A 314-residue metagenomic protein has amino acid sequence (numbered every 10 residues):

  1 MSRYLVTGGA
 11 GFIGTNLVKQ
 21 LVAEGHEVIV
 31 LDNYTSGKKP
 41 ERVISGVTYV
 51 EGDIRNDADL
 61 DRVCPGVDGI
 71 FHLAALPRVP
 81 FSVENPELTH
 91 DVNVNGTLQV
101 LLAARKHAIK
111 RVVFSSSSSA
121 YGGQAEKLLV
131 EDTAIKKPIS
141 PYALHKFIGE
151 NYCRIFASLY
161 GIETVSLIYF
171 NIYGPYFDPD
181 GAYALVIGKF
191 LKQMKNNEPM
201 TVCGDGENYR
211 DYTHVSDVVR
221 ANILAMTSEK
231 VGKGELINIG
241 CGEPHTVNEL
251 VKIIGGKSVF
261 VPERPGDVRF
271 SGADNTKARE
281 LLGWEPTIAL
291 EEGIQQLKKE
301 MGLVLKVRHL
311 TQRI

Functional and structural regions predicted by a protein language model:
M1-I172, E300, I314: N-terminal Rossmann-like NAD(P)+-binding domain of SDR-like oxidoreductases, especially those catalyzing
V43, N56, P179-Y183, E243 (+1 more regions): Residue-level signature of the cytosolic catalytic core of signaling kinases
Y49, F71, R78, P86 (+8 more regions): Generic anion/oxyanion-binding catalytic loop in active/binding sites
L76, P80-V83, A143, A184-I187 (+2 more regions): Glycine-rich phosphate-binding loop at the start of an alpha helix
E126-L128, N151-R210, V215-M226, G242 (+1 more regions): NAD(P)-dependent short-chain dehydrogenase/reductase
K195-I314: C-terminal substrate-binding subdomain of Rossmann-fold SDR/epimerase-dehydratase oxidoreductases
